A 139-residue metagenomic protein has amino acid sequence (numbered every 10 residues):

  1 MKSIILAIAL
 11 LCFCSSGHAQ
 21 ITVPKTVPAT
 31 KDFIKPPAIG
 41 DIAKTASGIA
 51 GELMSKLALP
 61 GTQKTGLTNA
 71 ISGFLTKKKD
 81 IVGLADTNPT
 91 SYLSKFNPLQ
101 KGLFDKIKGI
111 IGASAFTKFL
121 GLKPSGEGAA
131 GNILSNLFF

Functional and structural regions predicted by a protein language model:
M1-I4, I42, Y92, E127-A130: Structural motif marking the loop-to-transmembrane transition
M1-K25: Bacterial Sec-dependent N-terminal signal peptides
G17, L75-K78, E127-A130: A short hydrophobic/aromatic micro-motif that marks alpha-helical segments and, especially, helix-coil
H18-G66, N136-L137: Immediate post-signal-peptide N-terminus of mature secreted/exported proteins
I49-I110: Amphipathic alpha-helical segments
A113-F139: Amphipathic, charged alpha-helical segments and their helix-to-coil junctions in extracytoplasmic/peripheral assemblies
